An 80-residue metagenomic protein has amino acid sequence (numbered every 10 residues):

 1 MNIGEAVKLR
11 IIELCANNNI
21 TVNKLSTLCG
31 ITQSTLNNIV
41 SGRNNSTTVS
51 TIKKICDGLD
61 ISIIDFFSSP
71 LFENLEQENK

Functional and structural regions predicted by a protein language model:
M1, N38, D65-K80: Short, charged recognition helix plus adjacent turn of helix-turn-helix-like nucleic-acid-binding domains
M1-I20: A short, Lys/Arg-rich alpha-helix, primarily the initiator
I12, N23, K53: Residues within the helices of the helix-turn-helix
C15, S26, C56: The alpha-helix within a helix-turn-helix
I31-S46: Recognition helix of helix-turn-helix/homeodomain-like DNA-binding domains that insert into the DNA major groove
R43-D57: Short, basic-rich loop-to-helix N-cap that marks the start of a DNA-contacting helix
